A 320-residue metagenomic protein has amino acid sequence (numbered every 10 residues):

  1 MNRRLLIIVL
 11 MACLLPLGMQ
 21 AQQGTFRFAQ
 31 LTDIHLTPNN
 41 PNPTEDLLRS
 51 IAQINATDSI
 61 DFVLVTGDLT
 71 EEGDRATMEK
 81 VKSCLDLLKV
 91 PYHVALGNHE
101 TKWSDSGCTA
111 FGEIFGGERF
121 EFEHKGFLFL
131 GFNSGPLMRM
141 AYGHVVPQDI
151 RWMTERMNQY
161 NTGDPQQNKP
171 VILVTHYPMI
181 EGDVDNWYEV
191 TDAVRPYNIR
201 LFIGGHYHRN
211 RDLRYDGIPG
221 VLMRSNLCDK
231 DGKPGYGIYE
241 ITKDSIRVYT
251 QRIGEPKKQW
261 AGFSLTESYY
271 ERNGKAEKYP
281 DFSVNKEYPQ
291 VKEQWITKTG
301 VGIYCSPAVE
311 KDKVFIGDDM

Functional and structural regions predicted by a protein language model:
I7-P16: Bacterial N-terminal signal peptides
G18-K80: N-terminal active-site segment of His-dependent metallophosphoesterases
T25-P38, G126-P136, I172-V174, P219-R224 (+1 more regions): Active-site-proximal beta-strand elements of phosphoester/diester hydrolases
D33, G67-D68, G97-N98, H176 (+1 more regions): Active-site glycine-centered loops adjacent to acidic/histidine catalytic or metal-binding residues that shape
R75-N168, E189-L201, R211-M223, D229-T242: Extended active-site neighborhood of metal-dependent phosphoesterases/phosphodiesterases
I218-N285: Binuclear metal-dependent phosphoesterase catalytic core
P280-V301: A short helix->beta-strand "capping" segment at the edge of beta-propeller domains
G300-M320: Repeat-blade elements of multi-bladed beta-propeller folds
